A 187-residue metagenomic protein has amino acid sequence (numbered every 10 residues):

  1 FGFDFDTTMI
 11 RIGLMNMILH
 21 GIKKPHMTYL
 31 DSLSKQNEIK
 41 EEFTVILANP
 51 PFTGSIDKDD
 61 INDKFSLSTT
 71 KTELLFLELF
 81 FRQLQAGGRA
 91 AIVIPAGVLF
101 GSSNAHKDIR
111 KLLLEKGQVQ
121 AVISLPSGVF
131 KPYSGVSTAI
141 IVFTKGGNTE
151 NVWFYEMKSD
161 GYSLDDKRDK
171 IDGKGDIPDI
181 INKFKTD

Functional and structural regions predicted by a protein language model:
F1-D4: Conserved SAM-binding motif I beta-strand of class I
I10-I12: Short alpha-helix immediately C-terminal to the canonical SAM-binding loop
M17: Conserved hydrophobic residues forming the short capping helix/wall of the S-adenosyl-L-methionine
I22-S32: Conserved SAM-binding strand-loop segment of SAM-dependent methyltransferases
Q36-D187: A conserved structural/catalytic subdomain of Rossmann-like adenosyl-cofactor enzymes
